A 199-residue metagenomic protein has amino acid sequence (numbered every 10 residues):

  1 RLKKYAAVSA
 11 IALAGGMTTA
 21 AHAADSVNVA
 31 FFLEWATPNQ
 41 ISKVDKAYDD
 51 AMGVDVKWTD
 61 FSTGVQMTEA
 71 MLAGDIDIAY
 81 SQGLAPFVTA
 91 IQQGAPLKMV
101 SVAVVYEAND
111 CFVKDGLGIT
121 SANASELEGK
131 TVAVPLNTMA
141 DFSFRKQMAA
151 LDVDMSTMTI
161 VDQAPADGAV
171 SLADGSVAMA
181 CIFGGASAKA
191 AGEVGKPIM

Functional and structural regions predicted by a protein language model:
R1-S9: Bacterial N-terminal signal peptides that target proteins for export
L2, A21, A188, V194-I198: Extended hydrophobic/Leu-rich segments
V8-G16: Bacterial N-terminal signal peptides
G16-A23: Sec/Tat signal peptide C-region and signal peptidase I cleavage site
A24-D154, T159-Q163, A178-G185, K196-M199: Short, glycine-/small- and polar/acidic-enriched structural segments that line small-molecule recognition paths
G168-A191: Loop-centered beta-sheet repeat module
